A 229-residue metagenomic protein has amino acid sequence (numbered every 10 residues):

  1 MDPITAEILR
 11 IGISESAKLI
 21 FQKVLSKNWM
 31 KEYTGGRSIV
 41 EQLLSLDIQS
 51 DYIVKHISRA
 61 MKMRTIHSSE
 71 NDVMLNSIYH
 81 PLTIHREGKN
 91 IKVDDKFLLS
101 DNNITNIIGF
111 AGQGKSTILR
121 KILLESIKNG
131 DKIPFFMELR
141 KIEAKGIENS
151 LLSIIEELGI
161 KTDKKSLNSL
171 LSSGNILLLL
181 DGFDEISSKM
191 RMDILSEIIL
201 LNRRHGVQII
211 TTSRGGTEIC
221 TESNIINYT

Functional and structural regions predicted by a protein language model:
D2-L44, I48-T229: P-loop NTPase signaling cores
